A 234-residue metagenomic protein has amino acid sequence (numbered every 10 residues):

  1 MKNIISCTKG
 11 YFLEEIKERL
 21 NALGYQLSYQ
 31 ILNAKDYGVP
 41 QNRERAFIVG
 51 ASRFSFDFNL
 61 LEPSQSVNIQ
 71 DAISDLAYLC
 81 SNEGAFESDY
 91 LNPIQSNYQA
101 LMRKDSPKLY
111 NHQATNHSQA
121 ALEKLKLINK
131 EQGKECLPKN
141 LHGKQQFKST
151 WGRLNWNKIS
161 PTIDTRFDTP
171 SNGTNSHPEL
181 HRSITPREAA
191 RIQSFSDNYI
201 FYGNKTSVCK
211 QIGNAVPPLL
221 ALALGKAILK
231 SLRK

Functional and structural regions predicted by a protein language model:
M1-L141: Class I S-adenosyl-L-methionine
S96-K234: C-terminal target-recognition/interaction regions appended to catalytic cores
